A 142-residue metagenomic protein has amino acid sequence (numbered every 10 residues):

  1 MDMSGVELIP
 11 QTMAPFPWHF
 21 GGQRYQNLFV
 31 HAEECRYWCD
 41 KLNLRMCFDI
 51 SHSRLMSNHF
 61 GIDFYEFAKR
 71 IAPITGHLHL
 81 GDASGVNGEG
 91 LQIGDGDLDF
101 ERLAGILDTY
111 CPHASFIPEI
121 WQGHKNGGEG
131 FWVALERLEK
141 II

Functional and structural regions predicted by a protein language model:
M1-R45, L55: Active-site acidic/histidine proton-transfer and metal-coordination neighborhood in alpha/beta enzyme cores
C35-R36, D40-I142: Histidine-acidic metal/acid-base catalytic patches
